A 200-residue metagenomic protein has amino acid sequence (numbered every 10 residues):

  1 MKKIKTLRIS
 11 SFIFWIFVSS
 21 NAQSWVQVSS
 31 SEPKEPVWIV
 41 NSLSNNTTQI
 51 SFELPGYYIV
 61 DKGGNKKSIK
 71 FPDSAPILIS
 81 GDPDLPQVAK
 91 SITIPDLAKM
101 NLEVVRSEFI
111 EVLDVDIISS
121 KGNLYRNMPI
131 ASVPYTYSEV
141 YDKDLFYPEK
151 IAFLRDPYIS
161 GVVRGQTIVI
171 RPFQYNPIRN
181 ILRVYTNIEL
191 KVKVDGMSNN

Functional and structural regions predicted by a protein language model:
M1-S24: Bacterial Sec-dependent N-terminal signal peptides
A22-N200: Extracellular pro-sequences of secreted precursors
